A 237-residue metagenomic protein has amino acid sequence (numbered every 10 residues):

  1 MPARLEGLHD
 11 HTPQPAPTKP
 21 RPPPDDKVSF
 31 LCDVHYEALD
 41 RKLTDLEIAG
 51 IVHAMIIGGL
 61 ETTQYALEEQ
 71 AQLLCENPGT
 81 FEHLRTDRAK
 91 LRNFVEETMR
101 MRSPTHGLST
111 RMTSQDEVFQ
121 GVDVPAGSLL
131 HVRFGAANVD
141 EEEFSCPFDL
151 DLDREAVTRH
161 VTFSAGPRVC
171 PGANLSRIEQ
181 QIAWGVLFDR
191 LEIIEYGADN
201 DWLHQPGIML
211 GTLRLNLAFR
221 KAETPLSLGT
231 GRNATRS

Functional and structural regions predicted by a protein language model:
M1-S237: Cytochrome P450
